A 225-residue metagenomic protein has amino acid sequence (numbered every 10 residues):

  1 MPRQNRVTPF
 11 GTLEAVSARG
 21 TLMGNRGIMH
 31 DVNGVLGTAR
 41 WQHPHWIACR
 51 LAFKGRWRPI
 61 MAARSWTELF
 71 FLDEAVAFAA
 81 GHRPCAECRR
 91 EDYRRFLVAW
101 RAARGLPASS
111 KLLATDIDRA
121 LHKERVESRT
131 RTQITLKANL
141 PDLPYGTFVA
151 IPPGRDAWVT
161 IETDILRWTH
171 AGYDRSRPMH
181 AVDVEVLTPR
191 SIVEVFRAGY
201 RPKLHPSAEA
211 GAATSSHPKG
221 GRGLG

Functional and structural regions predicted by a protein language model:
M1-A213: Mature, structured domains enriched in cysteine- and short glycine motifs
G220-G223: Glycine-biased, low-complexity coil/linker segments
